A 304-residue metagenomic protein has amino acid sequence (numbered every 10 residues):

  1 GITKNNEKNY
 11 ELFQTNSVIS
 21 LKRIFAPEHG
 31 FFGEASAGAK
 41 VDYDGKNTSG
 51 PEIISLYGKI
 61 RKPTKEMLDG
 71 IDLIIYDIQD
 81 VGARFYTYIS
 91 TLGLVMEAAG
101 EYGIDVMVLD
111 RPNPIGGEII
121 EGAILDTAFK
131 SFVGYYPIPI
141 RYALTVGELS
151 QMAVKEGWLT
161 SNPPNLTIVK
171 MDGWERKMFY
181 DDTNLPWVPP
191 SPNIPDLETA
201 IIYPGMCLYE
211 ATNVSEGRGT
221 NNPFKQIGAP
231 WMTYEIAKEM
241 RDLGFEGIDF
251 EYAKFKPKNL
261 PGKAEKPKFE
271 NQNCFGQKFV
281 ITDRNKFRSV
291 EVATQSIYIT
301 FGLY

Functional and structural regions predicted by a protein language model:
N5, H29-T48: N-terminal beta-loop-helix "entrance" segment that forms/cooperates in small-molecule cofactor or anionic ligand
S20-E28, L109: Short internal beta-strands
G33-A37, M107-F129: Glycine-rich, charge-decorated loop segments at or immediately adjacent to ligand/cofactor-binding or catalytic sites
A39-G70, A83: Glycine-rich oxoanion-binding loops at beta->alpha junctions
D80-L92: Glycine/threonine-rich flexible loop motifs
K130-G205: Conserved anion/nucleotide-ligand pocket segment
W174-L260: Glycine-rich, aromatic-lined ligand/substrate-binding cores of catalytic and carbohydrate-binding domains
I227-Y304: Conserved functional hotspot residues or short segments at active or partner-binding sites across diverse domains
